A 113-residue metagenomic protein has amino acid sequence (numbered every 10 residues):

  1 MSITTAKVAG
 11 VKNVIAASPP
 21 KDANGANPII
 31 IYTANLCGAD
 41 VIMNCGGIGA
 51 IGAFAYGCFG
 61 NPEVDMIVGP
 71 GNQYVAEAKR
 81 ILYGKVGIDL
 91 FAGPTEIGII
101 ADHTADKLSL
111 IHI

Functional and structural regions predicted by a protein language model:
M1-Y32: Conserved small-residue-rich beta-alpha loop and adjacent elements that most often cradle the phosphate/pyrophosphate
L36-S109: Conserved NAD(P)+-binding/catalytic subdomain of aldehyde/semialdehyde dehydrogenases
I111-I113: Conserved small/polar residues in nucleotide/adenosyl-binding loops
